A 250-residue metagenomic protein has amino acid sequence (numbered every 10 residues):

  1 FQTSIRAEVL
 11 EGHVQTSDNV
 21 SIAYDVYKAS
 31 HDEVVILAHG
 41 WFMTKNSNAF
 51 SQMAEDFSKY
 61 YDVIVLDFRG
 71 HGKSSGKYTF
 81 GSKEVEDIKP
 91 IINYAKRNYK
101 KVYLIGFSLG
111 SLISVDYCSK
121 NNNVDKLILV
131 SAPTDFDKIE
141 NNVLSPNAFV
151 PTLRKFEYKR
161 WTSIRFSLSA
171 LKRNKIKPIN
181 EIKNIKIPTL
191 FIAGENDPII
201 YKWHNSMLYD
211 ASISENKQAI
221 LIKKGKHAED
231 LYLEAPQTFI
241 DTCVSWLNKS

Functional and structural regions predicted by a protein language model:
F1-Q15, V20-V26: An N-terminal hydrophobic leader/cap segment in hydrolases
W41-A54: The serine-hydrolase catalytic nucleophile loop
A54-S75: Conserved alpha/beta-hydrolase
R69-K96: Catalytic nucleophile-loop/oxyanion-hole region of alpha/beta-hydrolase and closely related hydrolase-like folds
S119-L171: Hydrolase active-site cap/lid region
I185, F191-A193, D197: Short beta-strand/loop motif that positions the catalytic acidic residue of the alpha/beta-hydrolase fold
P198-H204: Conserved alpha/beta-hydrolase "acid-adjacent" motif
G225-P236: Catalytic histidine-centered segment of alpha/beta-hydrolase-like enzymes
